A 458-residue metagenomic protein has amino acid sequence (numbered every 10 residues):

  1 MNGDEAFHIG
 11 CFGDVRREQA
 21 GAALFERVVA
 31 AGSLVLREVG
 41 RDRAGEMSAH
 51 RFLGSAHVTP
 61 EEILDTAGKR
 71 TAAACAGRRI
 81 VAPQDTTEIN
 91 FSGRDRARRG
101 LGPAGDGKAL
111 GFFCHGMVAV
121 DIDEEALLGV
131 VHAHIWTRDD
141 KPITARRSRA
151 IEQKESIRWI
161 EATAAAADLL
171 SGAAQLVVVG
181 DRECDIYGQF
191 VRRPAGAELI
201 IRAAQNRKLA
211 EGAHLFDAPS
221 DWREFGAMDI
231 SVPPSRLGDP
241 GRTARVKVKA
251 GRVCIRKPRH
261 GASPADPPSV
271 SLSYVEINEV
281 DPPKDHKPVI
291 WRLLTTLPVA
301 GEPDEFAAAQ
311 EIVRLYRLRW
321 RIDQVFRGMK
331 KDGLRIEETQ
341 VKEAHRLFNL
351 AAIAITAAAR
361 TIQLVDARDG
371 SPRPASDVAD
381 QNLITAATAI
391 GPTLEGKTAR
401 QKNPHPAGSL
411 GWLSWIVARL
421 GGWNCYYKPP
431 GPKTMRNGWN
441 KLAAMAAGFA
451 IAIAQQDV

Functional and structural regions predicted by a protein language model:
M1-R98, D106-F113, V118-V458: Single, function-defining residue in the core of a domain
L101: Amphipathic hydrophobic-ligand
